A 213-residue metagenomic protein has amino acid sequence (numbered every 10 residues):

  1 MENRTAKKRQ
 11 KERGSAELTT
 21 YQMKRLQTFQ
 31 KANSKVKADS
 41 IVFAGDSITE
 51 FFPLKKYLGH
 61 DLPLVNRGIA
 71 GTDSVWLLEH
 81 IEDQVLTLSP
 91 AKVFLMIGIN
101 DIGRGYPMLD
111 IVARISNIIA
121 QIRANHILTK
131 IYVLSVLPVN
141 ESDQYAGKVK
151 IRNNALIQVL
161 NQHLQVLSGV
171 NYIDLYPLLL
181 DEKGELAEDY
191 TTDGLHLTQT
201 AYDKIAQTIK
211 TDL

Functional and structural regions predicted by a protein language model:
M1-A44, E50-H60: N-terminal secretory targeting modules
R4-K11, P138-L213: Catalytic His-Asp segment of secreted/periplasmic serine-dependent ester chemistry enzymes
A44-G45, L134: Short hydrophobic segments within beta-strands
E50-L58, P63, S74-A113, V136-N140: Oxyanion-hole/transition-state-stabilizing segment in secreted/luminal serine hydrolases and related acyltransferases
N66-V75, K150-Q158: A short acidic, glycine-rich active-site loop that binds or catalyzes chemistry on phosphate/adenosine moieties
M108-I118, N153-I157: Charged helix-capping and loop-helix junction motifs
H126-K130: A short helix->loop->beta-strand "cap" motif at the edges of active sites that frequently abuts
